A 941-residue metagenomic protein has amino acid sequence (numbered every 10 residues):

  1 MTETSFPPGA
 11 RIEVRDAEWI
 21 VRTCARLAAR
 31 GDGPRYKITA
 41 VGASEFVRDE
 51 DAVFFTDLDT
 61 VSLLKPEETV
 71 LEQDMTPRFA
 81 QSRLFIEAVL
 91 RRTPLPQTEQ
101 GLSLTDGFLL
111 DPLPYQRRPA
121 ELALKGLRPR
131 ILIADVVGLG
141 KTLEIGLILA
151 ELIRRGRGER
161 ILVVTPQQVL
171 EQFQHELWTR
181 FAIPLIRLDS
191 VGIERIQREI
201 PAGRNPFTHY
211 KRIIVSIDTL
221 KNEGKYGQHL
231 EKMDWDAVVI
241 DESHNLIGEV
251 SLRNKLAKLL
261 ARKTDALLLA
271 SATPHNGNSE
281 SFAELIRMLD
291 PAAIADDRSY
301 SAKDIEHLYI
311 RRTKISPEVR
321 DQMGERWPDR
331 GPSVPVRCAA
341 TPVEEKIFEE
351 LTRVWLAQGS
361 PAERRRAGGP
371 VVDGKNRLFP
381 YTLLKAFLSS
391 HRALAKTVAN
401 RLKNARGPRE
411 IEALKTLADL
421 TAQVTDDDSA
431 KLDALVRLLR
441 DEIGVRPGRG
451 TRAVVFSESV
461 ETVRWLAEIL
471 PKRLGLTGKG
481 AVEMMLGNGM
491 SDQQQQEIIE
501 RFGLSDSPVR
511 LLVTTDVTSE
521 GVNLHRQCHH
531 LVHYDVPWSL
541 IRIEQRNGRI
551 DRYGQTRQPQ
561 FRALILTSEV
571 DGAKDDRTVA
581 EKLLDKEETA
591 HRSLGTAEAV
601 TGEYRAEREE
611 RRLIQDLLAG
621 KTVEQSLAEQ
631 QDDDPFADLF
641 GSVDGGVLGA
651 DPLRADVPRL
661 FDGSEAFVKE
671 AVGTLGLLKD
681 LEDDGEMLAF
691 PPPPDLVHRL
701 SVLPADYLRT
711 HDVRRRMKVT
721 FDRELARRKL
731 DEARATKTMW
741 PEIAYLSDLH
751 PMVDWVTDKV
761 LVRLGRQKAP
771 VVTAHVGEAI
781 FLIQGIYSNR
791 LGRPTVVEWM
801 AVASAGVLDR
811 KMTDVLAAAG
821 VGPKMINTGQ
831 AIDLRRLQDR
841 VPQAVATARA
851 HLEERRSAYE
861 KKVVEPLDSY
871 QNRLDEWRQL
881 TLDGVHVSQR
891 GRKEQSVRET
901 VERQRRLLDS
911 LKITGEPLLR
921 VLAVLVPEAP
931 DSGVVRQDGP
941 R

Functional and structural regions predicted by a protein language model:
A28, E45-V89, P94-E121, R128-P129 (+6 more regions): SF2 helicase/translocase NTPase motor core, specifically the RecA-like lobe 1 inter-motif segment between Walker
M75-A80, I86-E87, R557-R728, T736-P741: C-terminal accessory region of SF2 helicases/translocases
A202-G203, T208-H209, I213-W235, V250-D265 (+4 more regions): Inter-lobe coupling linker of SF2 helicases/translocases
E223, N276-N278, L512-C528, G548-Y553: SF2 helicase motor core recognition
K225, V647-V885, R892, S896-T900 (+1 more regions): P-loop NTPase motor cores of the ASCE clade
D234, S281-E284, V522-D535, Q560-A563: A short beta-strand element within the Helicase C-terminal
W327-A340, Y381-L511, D662, E682-G685 (+3 more regions): Conserved Helicase C-terminal RecA-like lobe
S539-F561: Conserved SF2 helicase motif VI
